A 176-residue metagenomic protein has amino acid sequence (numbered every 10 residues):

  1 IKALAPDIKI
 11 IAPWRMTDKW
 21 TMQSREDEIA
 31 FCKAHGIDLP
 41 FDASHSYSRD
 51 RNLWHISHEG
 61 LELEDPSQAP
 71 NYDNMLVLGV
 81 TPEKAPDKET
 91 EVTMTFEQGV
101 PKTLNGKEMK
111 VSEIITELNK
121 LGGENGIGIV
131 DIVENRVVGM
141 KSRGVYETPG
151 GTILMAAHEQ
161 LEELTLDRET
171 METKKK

Functional and structural regions predicted by a protein language model:
I1-K176: Nucleotide-activated chemistry modules centered on ATP-dependent adenylation/adenylyltransferase
